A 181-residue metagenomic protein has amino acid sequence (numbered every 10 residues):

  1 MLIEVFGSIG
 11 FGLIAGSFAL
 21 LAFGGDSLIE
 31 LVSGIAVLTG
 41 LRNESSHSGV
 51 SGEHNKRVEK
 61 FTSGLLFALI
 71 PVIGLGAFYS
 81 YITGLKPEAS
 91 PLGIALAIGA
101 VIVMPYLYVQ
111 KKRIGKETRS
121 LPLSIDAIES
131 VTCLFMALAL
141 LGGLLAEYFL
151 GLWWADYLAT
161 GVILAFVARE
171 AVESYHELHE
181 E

Functional and structural regions predicted by a protein language model:
M1-E181: Alpha-helical transmembrane cores and adjacent cytosolic helix/loop segments of polytopic membrane transporters
